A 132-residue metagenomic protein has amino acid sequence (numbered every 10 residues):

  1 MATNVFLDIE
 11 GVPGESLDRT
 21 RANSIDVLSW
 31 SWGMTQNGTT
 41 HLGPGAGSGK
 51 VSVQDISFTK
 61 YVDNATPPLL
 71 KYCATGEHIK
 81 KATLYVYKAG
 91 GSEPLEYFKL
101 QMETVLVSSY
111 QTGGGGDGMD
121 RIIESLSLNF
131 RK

Functional and structural regions predicted by a protein language model:
M1-K132: Glycine-rich, low-complexity intrinsically disordered segments
